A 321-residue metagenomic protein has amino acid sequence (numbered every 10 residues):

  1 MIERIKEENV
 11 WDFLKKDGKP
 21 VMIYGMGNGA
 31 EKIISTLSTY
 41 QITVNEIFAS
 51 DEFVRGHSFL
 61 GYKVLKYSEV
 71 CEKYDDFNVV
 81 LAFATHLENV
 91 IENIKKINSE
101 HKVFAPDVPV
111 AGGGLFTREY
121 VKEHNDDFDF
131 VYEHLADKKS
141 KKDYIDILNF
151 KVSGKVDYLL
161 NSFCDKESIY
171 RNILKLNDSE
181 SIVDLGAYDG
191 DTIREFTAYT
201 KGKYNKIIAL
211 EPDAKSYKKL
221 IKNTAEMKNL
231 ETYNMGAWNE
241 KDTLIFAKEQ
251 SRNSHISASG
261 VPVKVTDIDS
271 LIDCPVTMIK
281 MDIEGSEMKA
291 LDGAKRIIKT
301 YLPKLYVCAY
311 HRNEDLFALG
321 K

Functional and structural regions predicted by a protein language model:
M1-N45, S50-K321: Phosphate/nucleotide-binding beta-alpha loop and adjacent structural elements of enzyme active sites
